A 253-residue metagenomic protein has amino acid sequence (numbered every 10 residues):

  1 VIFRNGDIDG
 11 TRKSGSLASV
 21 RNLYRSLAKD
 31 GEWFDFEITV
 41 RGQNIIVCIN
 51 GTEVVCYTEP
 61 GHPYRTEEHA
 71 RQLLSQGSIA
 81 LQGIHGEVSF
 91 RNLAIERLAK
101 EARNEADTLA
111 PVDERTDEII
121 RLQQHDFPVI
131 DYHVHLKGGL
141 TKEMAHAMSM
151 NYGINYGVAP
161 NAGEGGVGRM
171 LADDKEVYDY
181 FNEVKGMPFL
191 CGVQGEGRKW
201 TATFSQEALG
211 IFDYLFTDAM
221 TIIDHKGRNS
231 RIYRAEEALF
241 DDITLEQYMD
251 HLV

Functional and structural regions predicted by a protein language model:
V1-V112: Carbohydrate-interacting regions of secretory-pathway proteins
E32, S89, Y152-N155, I211: Short loop/turn motifs at secondary-structure junctions
Y64-R65, L140-M144, W200-T203: Alpha-helical scaffolding within the catalytic cores of extracellular/periplasmic polymer-degrading hydrolases
T66-E68, L136-G139, A162-R169, G227-F240: Acidic/histidine-rich helix-loop elements that form or flank divalent-metal/phosphate-binding sites at the catalytic
L98, A162, M220: Flexible loop residues that form catalytic and substrate-binding hotspots at small-molecule/glycan-binding clefts
P111-G197, L209: An N-terminally biased module of ancient metal coordination in phosphate/nucleic-acid-related enzymes
L171-V253: Extended substrate/RNA-proximal surfaces in nucleic-acid metabolism proteins
